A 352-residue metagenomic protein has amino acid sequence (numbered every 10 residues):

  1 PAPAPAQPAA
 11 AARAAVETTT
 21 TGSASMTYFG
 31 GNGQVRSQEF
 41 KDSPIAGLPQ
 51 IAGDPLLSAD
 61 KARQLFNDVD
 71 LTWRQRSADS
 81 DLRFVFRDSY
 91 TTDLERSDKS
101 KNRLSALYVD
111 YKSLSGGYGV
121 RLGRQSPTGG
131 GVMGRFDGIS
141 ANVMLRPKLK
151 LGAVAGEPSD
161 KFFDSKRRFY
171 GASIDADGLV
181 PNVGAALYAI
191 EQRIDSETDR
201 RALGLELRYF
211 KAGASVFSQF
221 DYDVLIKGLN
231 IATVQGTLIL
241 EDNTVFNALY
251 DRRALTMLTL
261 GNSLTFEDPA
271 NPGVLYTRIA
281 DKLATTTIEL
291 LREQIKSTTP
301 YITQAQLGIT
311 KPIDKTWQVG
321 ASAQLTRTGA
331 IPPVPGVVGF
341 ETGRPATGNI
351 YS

Functional and structural regions predicted by a protein language model:
A2-S352: Gram-negative and organellar
